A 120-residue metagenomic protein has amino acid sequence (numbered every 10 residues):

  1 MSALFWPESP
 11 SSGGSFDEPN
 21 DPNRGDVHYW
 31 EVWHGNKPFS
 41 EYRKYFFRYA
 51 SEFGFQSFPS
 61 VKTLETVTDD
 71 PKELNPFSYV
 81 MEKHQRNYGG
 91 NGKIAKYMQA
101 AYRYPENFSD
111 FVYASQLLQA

Functional and structural regions predicted by a protein language model:
S2-L4: Loop/turn elements at helix/coil->beta-strand transitions in domains of secreted/extracellular proteins
P7-S9, G13-N20, R24-A120: Substrate-binding clefts and catalytic carboxylate motifs of secreted carbohydrate-active enzymes
